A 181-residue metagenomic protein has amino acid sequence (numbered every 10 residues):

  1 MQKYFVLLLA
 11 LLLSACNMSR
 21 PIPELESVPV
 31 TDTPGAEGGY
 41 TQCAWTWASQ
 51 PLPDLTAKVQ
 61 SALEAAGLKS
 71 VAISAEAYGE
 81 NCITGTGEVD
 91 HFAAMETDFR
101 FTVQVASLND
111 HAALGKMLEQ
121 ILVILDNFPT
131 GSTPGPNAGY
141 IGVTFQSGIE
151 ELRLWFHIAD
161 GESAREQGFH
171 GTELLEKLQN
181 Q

Functional and structural regions predicted by a protein language model:
M1-Y4: Positively charged n-region of N-terminal signal peptides that target proteins for export
V6-L9: Sec-dependent N-terminal signal peptides
L12-A15: C-terminal motif of bacterial Sec signal peptides marking the signal peptidase cleavage site
N17-S19: Bacterial signal peptide processing site
L25-W47: Post-signal peptide N-terminal segment of mature Sec-exported envelope proteins
C43, A48, D54-A106, G131-Q181: Polar/charged, Gly/Pro-rich intrinsically disordered segments
H111-P134: Short, non-transmembrane amphipathic alpha-helical segments
